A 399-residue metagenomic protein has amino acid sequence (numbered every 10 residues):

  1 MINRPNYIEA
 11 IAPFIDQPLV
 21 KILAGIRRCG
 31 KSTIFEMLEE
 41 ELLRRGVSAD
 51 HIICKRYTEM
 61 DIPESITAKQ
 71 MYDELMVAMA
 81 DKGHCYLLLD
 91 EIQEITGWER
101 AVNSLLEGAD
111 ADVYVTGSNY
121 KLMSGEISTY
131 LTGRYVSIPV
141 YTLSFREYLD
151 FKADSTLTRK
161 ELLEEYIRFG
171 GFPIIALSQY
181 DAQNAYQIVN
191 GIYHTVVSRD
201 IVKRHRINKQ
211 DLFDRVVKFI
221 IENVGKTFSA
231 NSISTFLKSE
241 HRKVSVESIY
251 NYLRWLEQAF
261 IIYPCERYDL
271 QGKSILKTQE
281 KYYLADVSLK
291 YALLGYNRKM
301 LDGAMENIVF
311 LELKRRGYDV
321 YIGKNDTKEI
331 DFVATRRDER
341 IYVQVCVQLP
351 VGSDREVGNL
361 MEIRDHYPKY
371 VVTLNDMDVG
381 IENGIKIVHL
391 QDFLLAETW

Functional and structural regions predicted by a protein language model:
I2-D16: Pre-Walker A adenine-sensing motif
L23: Hydrophobic anchor at the beta1->P-loop junction of P-loop NTPases
K31: Conserved lysine of the Walker
I34, L38: Hydrophobic positions on the alpha1 helix immediately C-terminal to the Walker A/P-loop
I53-K82: Short glycine-rich substrate-engagement loop in P-loop NTPases that contacts/grips substrate
S118-Y120, S124-T227, F260-Y263: Interdomain motor-coupling "hinge/lid" segment immediately C-terminal to the ATP-binding subdomain of NTP-driven enzymes
D181-E339: Accessory nucleic acid-recognition modules appended to NTPase machines
G323-K324, V347-Q391: Catalytic cores of nucleic-acid endonucleases
